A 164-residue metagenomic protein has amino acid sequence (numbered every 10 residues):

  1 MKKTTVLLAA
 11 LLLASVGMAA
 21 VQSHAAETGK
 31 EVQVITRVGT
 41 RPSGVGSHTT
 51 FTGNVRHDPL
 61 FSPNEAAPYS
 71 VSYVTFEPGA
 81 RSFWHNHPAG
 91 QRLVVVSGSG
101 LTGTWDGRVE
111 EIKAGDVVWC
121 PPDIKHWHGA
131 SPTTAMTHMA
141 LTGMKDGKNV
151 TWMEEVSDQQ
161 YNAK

Functional and structural regions predicted by a protein language model:
M1-L8: Bacterial N-terminal signal peptides that target proteins for export
A9-G17: Bacterial N-terminal signal peptides
Q22-P68, V150-K164: A short, N-terminal "cap"/entry segment at the start of jelly-roll beta-barrel domains of the cupin/DSBH fold
R56-P59, S70-H87: Conserved short histidine dyad/triad with adjacent acidic residue
E65-A67, A89, G107, T133-T134 (+1 more regions): Short strand-connecting beta-turns/loops that link adjacent beta-strands
R81, N86-A114, I124: A short beta-strand-loop-beta hairpin characteristic of the jelly-roll/cupin
L101, A114, P122-N149: Ligand-binding loop in jelly-roll beta-barrel domains
